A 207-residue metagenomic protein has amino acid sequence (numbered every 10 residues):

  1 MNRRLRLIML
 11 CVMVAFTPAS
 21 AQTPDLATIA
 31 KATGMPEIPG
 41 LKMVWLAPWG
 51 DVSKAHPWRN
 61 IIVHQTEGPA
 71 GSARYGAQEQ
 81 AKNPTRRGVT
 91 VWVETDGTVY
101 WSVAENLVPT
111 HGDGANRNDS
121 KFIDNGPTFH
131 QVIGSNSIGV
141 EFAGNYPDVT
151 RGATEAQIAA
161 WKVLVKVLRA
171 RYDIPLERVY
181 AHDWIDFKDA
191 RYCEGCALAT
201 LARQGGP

Functional and structural regions predicted by a protein language model:
M1-I8: Bacterial N-terminal signal peptides that target proteins for export
I8-T17: Bacterial N-terminal signal peptides
F16, R117-S120, A199, G205-G206: Short, charged/polar low-complexity linear motifs in solvent-exposed/disordered segments
A21-E37, A55, Q131-G139, A143-P207: Basic/polar, cationic surfaces and motifs that engage anionic cell-wall and phosphate/carboxylate ligands
A21-Q131: N-terminal catalytic cores of peptidoglycan-degrading enzymes
